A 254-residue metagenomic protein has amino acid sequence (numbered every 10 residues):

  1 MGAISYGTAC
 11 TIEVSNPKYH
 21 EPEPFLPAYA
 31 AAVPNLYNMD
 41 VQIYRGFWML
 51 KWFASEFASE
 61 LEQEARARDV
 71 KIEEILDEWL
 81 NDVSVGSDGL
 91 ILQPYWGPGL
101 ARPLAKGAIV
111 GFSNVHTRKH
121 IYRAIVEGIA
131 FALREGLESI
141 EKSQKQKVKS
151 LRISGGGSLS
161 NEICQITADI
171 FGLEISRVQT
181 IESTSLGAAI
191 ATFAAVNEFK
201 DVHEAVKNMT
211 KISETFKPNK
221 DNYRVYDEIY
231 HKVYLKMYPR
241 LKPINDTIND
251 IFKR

Functional and structural regions predicted by a protein language model:
M1-S15, Y19: Phosphate-binding/catalytic loop of phosphoryl-transfer enzymes
V14-R254: Glycine/Thr-rich phosphate-binding loops that ligate phosphate moieties of nucleotide and other phosphorylated ligands
